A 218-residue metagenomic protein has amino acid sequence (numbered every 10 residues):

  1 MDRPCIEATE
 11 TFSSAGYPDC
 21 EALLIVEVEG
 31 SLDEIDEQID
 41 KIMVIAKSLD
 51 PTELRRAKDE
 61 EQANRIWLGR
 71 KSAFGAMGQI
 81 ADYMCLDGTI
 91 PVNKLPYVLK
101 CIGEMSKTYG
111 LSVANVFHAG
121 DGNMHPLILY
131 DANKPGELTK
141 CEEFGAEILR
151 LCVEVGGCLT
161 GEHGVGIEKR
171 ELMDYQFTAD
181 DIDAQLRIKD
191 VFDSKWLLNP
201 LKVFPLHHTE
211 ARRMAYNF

Functional and structural regions predicted by a protein language model:
M1-F218: Noncatalytic alpha-helical scaffold of FAD-dependent oxidoreductases
